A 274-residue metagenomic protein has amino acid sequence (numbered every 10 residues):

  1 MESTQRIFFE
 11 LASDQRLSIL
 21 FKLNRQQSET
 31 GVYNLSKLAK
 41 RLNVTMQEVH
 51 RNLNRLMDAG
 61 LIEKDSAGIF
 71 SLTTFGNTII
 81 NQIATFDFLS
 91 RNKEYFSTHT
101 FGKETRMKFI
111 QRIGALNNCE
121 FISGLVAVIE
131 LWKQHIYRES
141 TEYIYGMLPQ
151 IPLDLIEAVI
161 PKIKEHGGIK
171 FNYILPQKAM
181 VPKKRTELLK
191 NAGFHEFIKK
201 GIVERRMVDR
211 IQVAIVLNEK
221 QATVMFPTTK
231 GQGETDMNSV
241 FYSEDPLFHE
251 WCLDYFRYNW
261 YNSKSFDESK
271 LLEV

Functional and structural regions predicted by a protein language model:
M1-L89: Basic, Lys/Arg-rich alpha-helical nucleic-acid-recognition elements, primarily the DNA-binding modules of transcription
S18, N172-L189, W260, K264-E268: Short, compositionally biased leader-like segments
K64-D65, V216-N218: Generic beta-strand structural signal
Q82, L155-I160, K183-T186: A short acidic (Asp/Glu
F96-L175: PLD-like (HKD) phosphodiesterase/transphosphatidyltransferase domain
G146-Q150, I174-Q177, M207-D209, N218-E219 (+1 more regions): Short His-Asn-centered micro-motif
Q177-V216: HKD-type phospholipase D/PLD-like phosphodiesterase module
L217, Q221-V274: Amphipathic alpha-helical interface segments
